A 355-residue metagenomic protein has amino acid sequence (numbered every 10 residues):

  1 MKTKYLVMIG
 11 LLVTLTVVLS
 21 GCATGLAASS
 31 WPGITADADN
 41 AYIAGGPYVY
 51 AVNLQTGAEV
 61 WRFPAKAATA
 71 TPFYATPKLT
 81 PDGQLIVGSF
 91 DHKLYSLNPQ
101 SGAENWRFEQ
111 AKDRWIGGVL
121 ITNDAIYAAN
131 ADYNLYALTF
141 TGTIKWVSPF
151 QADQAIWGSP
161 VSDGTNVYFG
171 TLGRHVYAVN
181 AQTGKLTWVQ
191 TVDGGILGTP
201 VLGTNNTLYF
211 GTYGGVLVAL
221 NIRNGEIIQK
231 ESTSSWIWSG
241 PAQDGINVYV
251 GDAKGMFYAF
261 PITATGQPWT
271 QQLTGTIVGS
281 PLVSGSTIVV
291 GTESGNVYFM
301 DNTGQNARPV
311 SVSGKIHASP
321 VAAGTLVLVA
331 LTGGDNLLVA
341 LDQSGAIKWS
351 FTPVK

Functional and structural regions predicted by a protein language model:
M1-I9: Bacterial N-terminal signal peptides that target proteins for export
V13, V18-K355: Secretory-pathway ectodomains
